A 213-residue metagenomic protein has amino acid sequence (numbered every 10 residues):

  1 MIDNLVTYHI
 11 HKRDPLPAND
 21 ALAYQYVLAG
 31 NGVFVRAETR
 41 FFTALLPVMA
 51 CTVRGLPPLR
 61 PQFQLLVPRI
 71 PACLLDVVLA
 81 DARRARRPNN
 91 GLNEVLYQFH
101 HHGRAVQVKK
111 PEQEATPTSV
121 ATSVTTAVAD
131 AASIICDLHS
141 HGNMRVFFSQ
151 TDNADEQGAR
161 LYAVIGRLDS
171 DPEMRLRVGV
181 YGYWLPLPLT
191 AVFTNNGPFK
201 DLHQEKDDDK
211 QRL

Functional and structural regions predicted by a protein language model:
M1-C136, N143-L213: Conserved beta-strand-loop surface patch within small alpha/beta domains used for substrate/adaptor or ligand engagement
